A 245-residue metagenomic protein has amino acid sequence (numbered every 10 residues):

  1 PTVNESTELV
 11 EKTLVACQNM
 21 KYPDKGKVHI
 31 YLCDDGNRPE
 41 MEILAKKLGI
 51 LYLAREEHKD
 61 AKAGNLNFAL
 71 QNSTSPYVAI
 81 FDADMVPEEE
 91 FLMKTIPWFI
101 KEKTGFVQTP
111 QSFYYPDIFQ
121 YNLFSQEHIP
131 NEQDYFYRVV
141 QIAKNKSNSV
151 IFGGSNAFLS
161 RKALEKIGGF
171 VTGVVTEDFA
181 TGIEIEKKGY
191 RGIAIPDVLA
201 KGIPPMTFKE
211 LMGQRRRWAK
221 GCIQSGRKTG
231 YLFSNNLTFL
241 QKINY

Functional and structural regions predicted by a protein language model:
P1-E5, M20, W98: A conserved hydrophobic helix/loop-capping motif in glycosyltransferases and polysaccharide synthases
P1-V15: N-proximal low-complexity "stem/linker" segments adjacent to membrane-targeting elements
N4, P23, C33-M41, E57-H58: A conserved acidic beta->alpha catalytic loop
V15-K27: Short, acidic, metal-binding catalytic loop of nucleotide-sugar glycosyltransferases
L53-Y77, E88-V175, E186-K187, F208-Y245: Long helical/loop segments within the catalytic core of UDP-sugar-dependent glycosyltransferases, especially the large
G173, G182-A200: Catalytic donor-sugar/metal-binding loop of nucleotide-sugar-dependent glycosyltransferases
P196-E210: Active-site donor/metal-binding and catalytic loop motifs of nucleotide-sugar-dependent glycosylation enzymes
